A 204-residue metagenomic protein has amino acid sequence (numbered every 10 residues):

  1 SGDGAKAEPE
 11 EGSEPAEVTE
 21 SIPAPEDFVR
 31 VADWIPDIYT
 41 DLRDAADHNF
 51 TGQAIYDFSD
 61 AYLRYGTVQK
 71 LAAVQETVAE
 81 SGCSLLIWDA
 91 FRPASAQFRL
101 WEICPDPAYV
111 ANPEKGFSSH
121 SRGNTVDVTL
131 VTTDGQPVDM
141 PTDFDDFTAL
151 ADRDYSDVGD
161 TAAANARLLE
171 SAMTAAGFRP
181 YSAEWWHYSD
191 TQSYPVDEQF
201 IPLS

Functional and structural regions predicted by a protein language model:
G2-W88, E102-S204: Extracytoplasmic cell-surface/polysaccharide-interacting catalytic and binding patches
P93: Segments that shape or occlude catalytic/ligand-binding pockets
A96-Q97: Extracytoplasmic/secreted cell-surface and envelope-processing proteins
